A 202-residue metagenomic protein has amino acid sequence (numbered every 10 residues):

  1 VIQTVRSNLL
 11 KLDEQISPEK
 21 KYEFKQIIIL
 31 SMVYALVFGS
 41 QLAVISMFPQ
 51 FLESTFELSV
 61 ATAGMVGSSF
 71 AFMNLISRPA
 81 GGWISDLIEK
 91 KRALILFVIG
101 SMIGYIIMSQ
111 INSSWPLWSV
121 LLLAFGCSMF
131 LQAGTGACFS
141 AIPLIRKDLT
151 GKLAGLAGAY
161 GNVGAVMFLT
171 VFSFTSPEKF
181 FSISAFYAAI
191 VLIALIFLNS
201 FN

Functional and structural regions predicted by a protein language model:
V1-L12, A194-F201: C-terminal membrane-cytosol helix-exit motif in multi-pass small-molecule transporters
K25-L75: Extracytoplasmic gate region of multi-pass secondary transporters
S77-E89: Helix-to-loop junctions at the C-terminal end of transmembrane segments in multipass secondary transporters
D86-I99: Cytoplasmic membrane-interface "Motif A"-like loop-to-helix N-cap segments of 12-TM Major Facilitator Superfamily
G100-S114: C-terminal ends and interior cores of transmembrane alpha-helices in multi-pass membrane transporters/permeases
W118-A133: Hydrophobic core of transmembrane alpha-helices in multi-pass small-molecule transporters, especially MFS/SLC-type
A133-R146: Intracellular juxtamembrane helix-capping segments at the cytosolic ends of symmetry-related transmembrane helices
K147-S176: A late C-terminal transmembrane helix in Major Facilitator Superfamily
